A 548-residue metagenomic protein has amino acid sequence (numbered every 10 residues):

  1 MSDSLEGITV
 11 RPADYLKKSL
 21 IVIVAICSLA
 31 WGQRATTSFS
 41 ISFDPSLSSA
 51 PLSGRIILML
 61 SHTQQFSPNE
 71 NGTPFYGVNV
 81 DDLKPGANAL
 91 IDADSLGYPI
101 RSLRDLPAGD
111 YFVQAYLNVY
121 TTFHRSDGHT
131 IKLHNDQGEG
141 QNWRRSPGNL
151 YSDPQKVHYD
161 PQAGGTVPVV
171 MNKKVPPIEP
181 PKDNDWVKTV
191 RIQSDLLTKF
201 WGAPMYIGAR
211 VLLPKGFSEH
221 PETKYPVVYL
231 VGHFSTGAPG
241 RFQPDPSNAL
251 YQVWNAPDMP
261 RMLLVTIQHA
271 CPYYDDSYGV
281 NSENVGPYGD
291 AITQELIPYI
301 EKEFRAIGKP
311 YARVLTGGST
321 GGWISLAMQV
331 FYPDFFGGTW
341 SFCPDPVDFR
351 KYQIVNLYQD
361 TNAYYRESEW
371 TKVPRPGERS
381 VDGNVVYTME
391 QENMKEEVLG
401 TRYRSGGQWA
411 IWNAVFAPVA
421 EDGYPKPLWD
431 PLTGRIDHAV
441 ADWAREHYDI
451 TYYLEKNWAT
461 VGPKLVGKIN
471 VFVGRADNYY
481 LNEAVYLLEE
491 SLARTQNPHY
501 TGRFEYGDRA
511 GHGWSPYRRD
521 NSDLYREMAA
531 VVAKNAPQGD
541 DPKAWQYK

Functional and structural regions predicted by a protein language model:
L5-L20: Bacterial N-terminal signal peptides that target proteins for export
I8, A35-T36, V265: Intrinsically disordered/low-complexity terminal segments and short unstructured peptides
V24-G32: Hydrophobic h-region of N-terminal signal peptides that target proteins for export in Gram-negative bacteria
R34-F43, S49-I56, G208-R210: Contiguous beta-strand segments within globular domains
S46, S61-Q65, E70-K548: Non-catalytic cap/lid and distal C-terminal segments of serine-dependent acyl enzymes
